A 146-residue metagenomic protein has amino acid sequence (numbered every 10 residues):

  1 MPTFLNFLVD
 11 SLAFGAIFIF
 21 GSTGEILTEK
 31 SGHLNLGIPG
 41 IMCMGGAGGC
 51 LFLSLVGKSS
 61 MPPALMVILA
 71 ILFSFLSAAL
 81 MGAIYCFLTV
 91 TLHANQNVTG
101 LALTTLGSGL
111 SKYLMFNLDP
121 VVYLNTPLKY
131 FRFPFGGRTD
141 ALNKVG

Functional and structural regions predicted by a protein language model:
M1-G21, L34, G48, G57-L69: Membrane-interfacial amphipathic/re-entrant helices at transmembrane-helix boundaries
G15-G24, G40-A47, L80-A83: Hydrophobic alpha-helical segments embedded in the membrane of multi-pass proteins
A16-I17, S31-I38, L76-A78: Short helix-coil transition sites and intra-membrane helix breaks within transmembrane domains of multi-pass
G21, G46-C50, S108-K112: Hydrophobic core segments of alpha-helical transmembrane domains in multi-pass membrane transport and ion-translocation
I26-G48, V90-L103: Short, non-helical or kinked segments that cap or interrupt transmembrane helices
L27-K30, L51, L55, L80-A83 (+2 more regions): Membrane-interface helix caps of multi-pass small-molecule transporters
M61-S108: Alpha-helical transmembrane segments within multi-pass membrane transporters and channels
G107-G146: Transmembrane helix-bundle core of multi-pass membrane transporters and related energy-transducing complexes
